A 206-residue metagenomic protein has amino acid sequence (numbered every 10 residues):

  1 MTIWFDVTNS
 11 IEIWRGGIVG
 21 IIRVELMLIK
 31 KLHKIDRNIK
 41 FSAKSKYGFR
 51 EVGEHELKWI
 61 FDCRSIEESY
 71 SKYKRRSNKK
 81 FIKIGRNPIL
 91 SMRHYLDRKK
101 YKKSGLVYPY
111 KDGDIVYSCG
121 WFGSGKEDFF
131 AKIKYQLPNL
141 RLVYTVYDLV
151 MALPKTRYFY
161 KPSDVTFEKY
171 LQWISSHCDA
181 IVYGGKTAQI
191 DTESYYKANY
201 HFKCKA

Functional and structural regions predicted by a protein language model:
M1-A206: Carbohydrate transferase catalytic cores enriched for Leloir-type hexosyltransferases
